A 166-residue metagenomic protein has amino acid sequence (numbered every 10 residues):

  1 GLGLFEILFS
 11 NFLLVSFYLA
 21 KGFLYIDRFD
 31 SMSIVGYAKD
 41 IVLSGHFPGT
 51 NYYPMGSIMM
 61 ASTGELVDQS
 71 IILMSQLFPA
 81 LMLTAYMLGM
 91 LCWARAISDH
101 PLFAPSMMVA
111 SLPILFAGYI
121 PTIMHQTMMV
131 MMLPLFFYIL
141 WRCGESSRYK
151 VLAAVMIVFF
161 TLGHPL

Functional and structural regions predicted by a protein language model:
G1-R28: Transmembrane signal-anchor helices characteristic of membrane glycosylation enzymes that use polyprenol
E6-V15, G56, M60-E65, F78-L166: Membrane-embedded helix bundles of polyisoprenyl
Y18-F23, S44-H46, I71-Q76: Glycine- and acidic
L19, I34, I41: Acidic/histidine-rich, surface-exposed loop or edge segments in extracytoplasmic proteins
A20-I26, L73, F116-Q126: Membrane-interface helix caps and helix-loop-helix hairpins in membrane proteins
G22-M32, S75-A80, F103: Hydrophobic alpha-helical transmembrane segments
F23-Y37, F47-T63, Q69-S70: Extracytoplasmic catalytic/substrate-binding loops of multi-pass membrane glycan-assembly enzymes
Y37-P48, I71, A117-G118, G163: Short aromatic-rich membrane-water interface segments that cap or initiate transmembrane helices in multi-pass membrane
